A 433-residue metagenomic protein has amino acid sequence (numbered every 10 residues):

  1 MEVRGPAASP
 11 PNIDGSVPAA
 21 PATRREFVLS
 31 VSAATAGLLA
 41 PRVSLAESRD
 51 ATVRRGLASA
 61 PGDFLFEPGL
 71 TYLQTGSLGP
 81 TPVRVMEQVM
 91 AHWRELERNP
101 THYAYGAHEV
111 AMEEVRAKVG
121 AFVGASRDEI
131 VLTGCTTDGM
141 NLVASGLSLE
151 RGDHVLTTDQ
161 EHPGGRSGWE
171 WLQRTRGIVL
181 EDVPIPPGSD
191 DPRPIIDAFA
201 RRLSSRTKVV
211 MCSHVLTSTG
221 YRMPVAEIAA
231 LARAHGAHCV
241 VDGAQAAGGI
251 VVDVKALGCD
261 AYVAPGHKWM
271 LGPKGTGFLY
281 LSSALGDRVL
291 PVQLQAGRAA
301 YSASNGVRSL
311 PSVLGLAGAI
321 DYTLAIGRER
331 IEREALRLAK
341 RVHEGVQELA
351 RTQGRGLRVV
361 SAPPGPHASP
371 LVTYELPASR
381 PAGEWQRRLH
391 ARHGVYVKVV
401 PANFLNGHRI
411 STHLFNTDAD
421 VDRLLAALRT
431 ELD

Functional and structural regions predicted by a protein language model:
E2-G5, P10-D433: Pyridoxal 5′-phosphate
